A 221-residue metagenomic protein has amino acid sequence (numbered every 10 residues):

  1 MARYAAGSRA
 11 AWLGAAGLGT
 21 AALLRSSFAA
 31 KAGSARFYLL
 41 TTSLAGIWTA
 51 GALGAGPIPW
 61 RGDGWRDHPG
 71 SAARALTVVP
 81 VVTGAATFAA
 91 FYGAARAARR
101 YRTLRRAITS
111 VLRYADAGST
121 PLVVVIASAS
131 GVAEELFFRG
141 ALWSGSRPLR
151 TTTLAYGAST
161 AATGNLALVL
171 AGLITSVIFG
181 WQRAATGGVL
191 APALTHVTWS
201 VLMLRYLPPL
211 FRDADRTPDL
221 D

Functional and structural regions predicted by a protein language model:
M1-A2, G131: Charged, low-complexity N-terminal segments of organelle-associated membrane proteins
A2-P80: Alpha-helical transmembrane segments in multi-pass membrane proteins
R9-L13, F37-T41, A72-P80, G84 (+4 more regions): Residue-level signature of transmembrane alpha-helical entry/exit and packing/kink sites in multi-pass membrane
G19-R25, T49-G56, F91, A95 (+4 more regions): Structural signal for membrane-spanning alpha-helices in multi-pass inner-membrane proteins, emphasizing helix cores
R36, G56-S130, D213, T217-D219: Juxtamembrane helix-loop-helix connectors linking adjacent transmembrane helices in multi-pass membrane enzymes
V111-D221: Transmembrane helix-loop-helix hairpins at the membrane interface of multi-pass integral membrane proteins
